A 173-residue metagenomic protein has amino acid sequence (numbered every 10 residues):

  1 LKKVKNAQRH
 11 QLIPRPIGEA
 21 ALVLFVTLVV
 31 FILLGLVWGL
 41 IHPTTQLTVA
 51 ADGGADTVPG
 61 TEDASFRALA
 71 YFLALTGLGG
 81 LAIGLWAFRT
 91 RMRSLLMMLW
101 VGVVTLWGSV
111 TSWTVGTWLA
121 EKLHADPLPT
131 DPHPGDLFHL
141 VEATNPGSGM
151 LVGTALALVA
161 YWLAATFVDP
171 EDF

Functional and structural regions predicted by a protein language model:
K5-I17, V58-G60, D136-L137: Cytosolic juxtamembrane amphipathic/interface segments immediately preceding and feeding into a transmembrane helix
Q8-E19, P43, L81-V101, T117-H124 (+1 more regions): Cytoplasmic membrane-interface segments at the C-terminal ends of transmembrane helices
P14, G18-V26, R67, Y71-L75 (+3 more regions): Alpha-helical transmembrane segments of integral membrane proteins
V23-G39, W100-T117: Hydrophobic alpha-helical membrane-insertion segments
Q46-S65, T130-P134: Perimembrane loop-to-helix junctions flanking transmembrane segments
A64-L78, G135-V159: Hydrophobic alpha-helical transmembrane segments
G79-W86, W107, T111: Alpha-helical transmembrane segments within multi-pass membrane transporters and channels
G108-P132: Juxtamembrane non-transmembrane "cap" segments at the membrane-aqueous interface of multi-pass membrane proteins
